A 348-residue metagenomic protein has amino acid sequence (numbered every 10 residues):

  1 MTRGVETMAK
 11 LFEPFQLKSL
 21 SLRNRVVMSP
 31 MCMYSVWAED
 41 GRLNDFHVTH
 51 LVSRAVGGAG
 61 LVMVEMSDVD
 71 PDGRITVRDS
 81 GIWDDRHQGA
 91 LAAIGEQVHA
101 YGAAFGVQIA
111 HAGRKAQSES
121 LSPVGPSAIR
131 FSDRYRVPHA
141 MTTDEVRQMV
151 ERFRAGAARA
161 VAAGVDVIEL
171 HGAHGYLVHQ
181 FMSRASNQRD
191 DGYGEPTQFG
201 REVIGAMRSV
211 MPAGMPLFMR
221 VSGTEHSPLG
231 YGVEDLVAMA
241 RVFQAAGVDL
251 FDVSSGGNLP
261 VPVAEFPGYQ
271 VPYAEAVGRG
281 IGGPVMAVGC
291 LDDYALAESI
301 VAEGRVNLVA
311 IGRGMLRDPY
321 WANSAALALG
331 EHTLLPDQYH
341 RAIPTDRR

Functional and structural regions predicted by a protein language model:
T2-R348: Flavin-dependent oxidoreductase catalytic cores
